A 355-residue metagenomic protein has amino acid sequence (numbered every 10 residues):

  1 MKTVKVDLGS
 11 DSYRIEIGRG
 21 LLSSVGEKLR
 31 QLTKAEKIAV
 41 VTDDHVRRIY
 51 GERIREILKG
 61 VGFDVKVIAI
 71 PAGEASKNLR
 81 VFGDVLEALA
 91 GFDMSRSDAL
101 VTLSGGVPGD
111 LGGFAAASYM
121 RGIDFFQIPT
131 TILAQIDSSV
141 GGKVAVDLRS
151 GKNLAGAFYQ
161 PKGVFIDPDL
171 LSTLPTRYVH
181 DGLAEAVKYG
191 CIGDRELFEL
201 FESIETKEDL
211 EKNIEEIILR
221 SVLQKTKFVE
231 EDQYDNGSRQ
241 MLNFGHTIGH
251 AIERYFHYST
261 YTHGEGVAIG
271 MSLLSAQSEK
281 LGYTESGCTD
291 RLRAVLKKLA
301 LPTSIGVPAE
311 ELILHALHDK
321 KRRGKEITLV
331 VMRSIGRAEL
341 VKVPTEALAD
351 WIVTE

Functional and structural regions predicted by a protein language model:
M1-A99: ATP/NTP phosphate-donor binding region
K2, A184-A186, Y283-E355: C-terminal charged capping/lid subdomain of soluble metabolic enzymes
D7, D93-S95, S118-Y119, D147-L148 (+5 more regions): Solvent-exposed alpha-helices and their adjacent loops that cap or buttress functional pockets in soluble metabolic
G18, V40, N78, P129 (+4 more regions): Residue-level signal for inorganic ion chemistry
L86-L100, G112-Q127: Non-catalytic interfacial helical region
V107-F114, Q135, A251: Short glycine/serine/threonine-rich phosphate/pyrophosphate-binding segments that cradle anionic phosphate groups
F114-T206: A glycine/threonine-rich phosphate-anchoring loop and its flanking beta-alpha core in nucleotide/phosphate-binding
E199-V307: Active-site segments that bind and position negatively charged phosphate/pyrophosphate groups
